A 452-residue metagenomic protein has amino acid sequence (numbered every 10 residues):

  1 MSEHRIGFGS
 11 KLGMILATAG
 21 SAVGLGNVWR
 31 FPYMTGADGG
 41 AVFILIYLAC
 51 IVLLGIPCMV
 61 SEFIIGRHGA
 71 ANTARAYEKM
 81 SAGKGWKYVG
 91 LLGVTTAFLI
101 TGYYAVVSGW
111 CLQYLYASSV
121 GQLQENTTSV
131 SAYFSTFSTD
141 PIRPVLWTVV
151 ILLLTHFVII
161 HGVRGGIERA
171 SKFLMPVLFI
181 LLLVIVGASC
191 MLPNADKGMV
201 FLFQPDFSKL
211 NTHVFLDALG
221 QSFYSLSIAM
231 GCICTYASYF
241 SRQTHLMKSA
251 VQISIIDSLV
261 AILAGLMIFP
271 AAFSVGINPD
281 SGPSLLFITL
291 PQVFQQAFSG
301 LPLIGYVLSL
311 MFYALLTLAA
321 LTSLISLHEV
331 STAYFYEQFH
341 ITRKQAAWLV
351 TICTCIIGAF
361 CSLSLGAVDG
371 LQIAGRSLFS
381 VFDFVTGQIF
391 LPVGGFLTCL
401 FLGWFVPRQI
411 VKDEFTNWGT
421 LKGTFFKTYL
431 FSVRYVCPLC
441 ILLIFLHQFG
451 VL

Functional and structural regions predicted by a protein language model:
M1-W29, I56-F63, R67-M80, K84-L91 (+2 more regions): Membrane-interface "cap" regions at the ends of multi-pass membrane proteins
S2-H4, F8, E168, K172-L321 (+1 more regions): Membrane-embedded translocation segments of transport machinery
S2-I6, Y33-D38, H68, T73-L92 (+7 more regions): Inter-helical loop and helix-membrane interface segments of multi-pass membrane transporters/permeases
G7-T18, F43-I46, K84-F98, V145-V149 (+6 more regions): Select transmembrane alpha-helical segments in multipass membrane proteins
L12-M14, S21, V145-L146, I256-I262 (+4 more regions): Loop-to-transmembrane helix boundary motifs in multi-pass membrane proteins
G13-C50, A237, K248-V251, I255-S258: Transmembrane helix-boundary motif of multi-pass solute transporters/channels
A320-S326, A347-L365, S380-E414: Hydrophobic alpha-helical segments of multi-pass membrane transport proteins
S377-F401, K422-L452: A generic transmembrane alpha-helix motif of multi-pass inner-membrane proteins
